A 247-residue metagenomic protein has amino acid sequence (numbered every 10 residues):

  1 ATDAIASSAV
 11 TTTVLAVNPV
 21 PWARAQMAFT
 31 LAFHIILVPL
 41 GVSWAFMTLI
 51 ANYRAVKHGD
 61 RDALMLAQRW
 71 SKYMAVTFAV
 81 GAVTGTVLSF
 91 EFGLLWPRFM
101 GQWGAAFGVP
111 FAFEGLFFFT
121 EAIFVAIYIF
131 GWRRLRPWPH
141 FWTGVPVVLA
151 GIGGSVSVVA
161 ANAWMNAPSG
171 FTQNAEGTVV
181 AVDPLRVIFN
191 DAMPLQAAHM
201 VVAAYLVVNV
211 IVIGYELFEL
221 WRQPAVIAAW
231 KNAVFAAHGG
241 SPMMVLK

Functional and structural regions predicted by a protein language model:
T2-K247: Polytopic transmembrane helical bundles with strong interfacial aromatic enrichment
